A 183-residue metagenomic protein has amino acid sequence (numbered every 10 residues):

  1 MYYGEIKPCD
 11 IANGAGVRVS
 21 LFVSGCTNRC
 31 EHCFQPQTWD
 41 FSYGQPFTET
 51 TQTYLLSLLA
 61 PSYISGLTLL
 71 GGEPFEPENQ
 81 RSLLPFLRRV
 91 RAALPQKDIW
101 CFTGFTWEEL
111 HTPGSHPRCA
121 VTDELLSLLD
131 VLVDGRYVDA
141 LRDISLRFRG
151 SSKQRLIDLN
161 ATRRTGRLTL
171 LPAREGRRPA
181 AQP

Functional and structural regions predicted by a protein language model:
M1-F22, Q35-S42, L168-T169, A173-G176: N-terminal [4Fe-4S]-dependent radical SAM core
M1-G4, V17, H32-S115, C119-A120 (+1 more regions): Conserved Radical SAM active-site core
F22-R29: Short pre-active-site segment immediately N-terminal to redox-active cysteine/selenocysteine motifs in thiol-based
E76, A140-L141: Short glycine-rich, flexible loops that bind phosphorylated cofactors or substrates
F86-R91, R142-P183: P-loop/Walker A phosphate-binding loop and immediately adjacent motor/lid segment at beta-alpha junctions
E124-S127, G150: Short, conserved loop/helix-junction motifs that constitute active-site signature segments in enzyme catalytic cores
D130: Receiver (REC) domain switch/active-site residues of two-component response regulators
